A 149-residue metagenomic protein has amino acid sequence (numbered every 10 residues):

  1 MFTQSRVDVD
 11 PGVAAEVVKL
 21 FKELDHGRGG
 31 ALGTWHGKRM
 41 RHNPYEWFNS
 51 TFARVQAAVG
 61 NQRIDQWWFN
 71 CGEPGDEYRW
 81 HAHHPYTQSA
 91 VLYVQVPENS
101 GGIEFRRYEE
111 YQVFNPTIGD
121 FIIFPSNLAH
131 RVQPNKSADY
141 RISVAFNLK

Functional and structural regions predicted by a protein language model:
M1-N61, W68-N70, G75-E77: Non-heme Fe(II)/2-oxoglutarate
D10, Y93-Q95, N147-K149: Solvent-exposed residues in well-ordered beta-strands and their adjoining turns, especially edge/terminal strands
R54, A58, V144-K149: Short amphipathic alpha-helical segments
Q62-Q133, D139-S143: Catalytic core of non-heme Fe(II) oxygenases with the double-stranded beta-helix
